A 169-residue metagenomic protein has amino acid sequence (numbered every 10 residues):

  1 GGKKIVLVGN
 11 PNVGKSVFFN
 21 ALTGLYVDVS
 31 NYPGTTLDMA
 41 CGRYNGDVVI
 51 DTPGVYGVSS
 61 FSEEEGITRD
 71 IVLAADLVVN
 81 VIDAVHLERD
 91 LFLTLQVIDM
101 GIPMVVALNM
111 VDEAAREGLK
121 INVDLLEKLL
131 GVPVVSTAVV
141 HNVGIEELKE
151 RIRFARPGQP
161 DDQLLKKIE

Functional and structural regions predicted by a protein language model:
G1-S59: Conserved G1/Walker A P-loop phosphate-binding module
G2, Y56, V85-H86, E113-A114 (+1 more regions): Glycine-/small-residue-rich active-site loops that bind phosphorylated ligands and cofactors
V8, T52-P53, D83-A84, T137-V140: A short hydrophobic beta-strand->loop->alpha-helix junction that borders the nucleotide-binding pocket of P-loop NTPases
Y26-V27, G57-V58, R89, A115-R116 (+1 more regions): Conserved protein kinase catalytic core
P33-A40, V48, S60, E64-I67 (+4 more regions): Helical mechanochemical/support elements of P-loop NTPase systems and associated helical scaffolds
Y44-N45, I67-V134: Conserved C-terminal guanine-recognition region of P-loop GTPase G domains, centered on the G4
D112-Q163: Canonical P-loop GTPase G-domain recognition
